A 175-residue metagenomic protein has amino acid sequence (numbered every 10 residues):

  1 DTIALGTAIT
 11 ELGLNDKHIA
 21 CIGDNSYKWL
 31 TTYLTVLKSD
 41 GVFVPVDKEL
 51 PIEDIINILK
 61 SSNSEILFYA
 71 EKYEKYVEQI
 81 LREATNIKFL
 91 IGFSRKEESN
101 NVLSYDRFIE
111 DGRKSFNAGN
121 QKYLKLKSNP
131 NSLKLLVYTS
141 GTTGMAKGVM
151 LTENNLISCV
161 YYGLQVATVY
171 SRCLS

Functional and structural regions predicted by a protein language model:
L5-L50: Conserved AMP-binding/adenylate-forming
L12, K38-D111: Structural core segment of the AMP-binding/adenylate-forming
K17, E65, K88, N131 (+1 more regions): Conserved acidic residues
I19, V36, L67, L133 (+1 more regions): Conserved S/T- and glycine-rich ATP-binding loop of Class I adenylate-forming
A20-C21, N155, A167-S175: Conserved AMP-binding loop of ANL adenylate-forming enzymes
R113-Y138, M145, V169-S175: Conserved pre-ATP/AMP-binding loop-to-beta segment of ANL
K134-Y161: Conserved AMP-binding A3 loop
